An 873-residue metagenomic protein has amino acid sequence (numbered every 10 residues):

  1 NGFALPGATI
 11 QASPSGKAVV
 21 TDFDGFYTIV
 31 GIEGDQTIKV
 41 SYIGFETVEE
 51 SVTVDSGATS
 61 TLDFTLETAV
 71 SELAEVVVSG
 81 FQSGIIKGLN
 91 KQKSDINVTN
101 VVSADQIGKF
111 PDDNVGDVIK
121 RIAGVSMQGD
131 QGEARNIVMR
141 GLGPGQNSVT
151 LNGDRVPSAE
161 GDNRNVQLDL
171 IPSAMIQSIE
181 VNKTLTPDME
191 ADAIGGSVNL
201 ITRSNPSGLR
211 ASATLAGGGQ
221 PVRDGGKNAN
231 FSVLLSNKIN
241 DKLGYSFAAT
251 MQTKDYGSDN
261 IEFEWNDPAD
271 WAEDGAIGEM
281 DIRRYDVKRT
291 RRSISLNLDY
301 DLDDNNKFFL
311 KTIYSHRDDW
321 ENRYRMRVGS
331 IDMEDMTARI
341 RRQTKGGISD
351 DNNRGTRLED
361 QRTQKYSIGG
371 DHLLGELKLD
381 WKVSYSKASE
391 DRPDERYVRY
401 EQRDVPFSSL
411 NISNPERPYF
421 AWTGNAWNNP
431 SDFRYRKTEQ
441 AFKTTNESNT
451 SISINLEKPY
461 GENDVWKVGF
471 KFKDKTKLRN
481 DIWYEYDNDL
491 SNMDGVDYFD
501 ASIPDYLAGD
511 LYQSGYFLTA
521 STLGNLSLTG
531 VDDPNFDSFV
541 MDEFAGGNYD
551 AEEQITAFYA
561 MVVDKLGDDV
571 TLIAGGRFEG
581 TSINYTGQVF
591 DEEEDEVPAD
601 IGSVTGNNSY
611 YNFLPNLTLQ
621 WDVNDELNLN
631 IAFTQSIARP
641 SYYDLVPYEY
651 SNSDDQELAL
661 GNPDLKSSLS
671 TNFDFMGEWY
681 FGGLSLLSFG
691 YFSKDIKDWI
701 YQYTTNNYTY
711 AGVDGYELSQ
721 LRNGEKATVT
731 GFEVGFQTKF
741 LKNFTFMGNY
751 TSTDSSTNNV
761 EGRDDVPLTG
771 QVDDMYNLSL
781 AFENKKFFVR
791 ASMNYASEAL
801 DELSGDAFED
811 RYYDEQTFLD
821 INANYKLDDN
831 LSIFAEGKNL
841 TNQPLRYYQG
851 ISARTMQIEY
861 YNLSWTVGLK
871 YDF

Functional and structural regions predicted by a protein language model:
N1-S13, T37-E46, D55, T59-G108 (+1 more regions): Short, acidic, small-residue-rich periplasmic hinge/interaction motif at the N-terminus of Gram-negative outer-membrane
V30, G116-R155: Extracytoplasmic beta-strand/coil segments of soluble accessory domains associated with Gram-negative outer-membrane
V30, R155-K183, V233: Short acidic/polar hinge/loop motifs at secondary-structure boundaries that mediate gating or recognition
S60-T65, V115-V118, R135-V138, T150 (+4 more regions): N-terminal periplasmic accessory domains that precede and gate Gram-negative outer-membrane beta-barrel machines
D224-V328, Q361-I368, G375, P615-L617: Transmembrane beta-barrel wall of Gram-negative outer-membrane proteins
D550, L660-K666, N672, L686-T745 (+2 more regions): Outer membrane beta-barrel strand-and-loop segments of large Gram-negative receptors, especially TonB-dependent
S693-D695, V713-S804, T841: Gram-negative outer-membrane beta-barrel transporters
F746, Y795-L803, N824-F873: C-terminal beta-signal and adjacent terminal beta-strands/loops of Gram-negative outer-membrane beta-barrel proteins
